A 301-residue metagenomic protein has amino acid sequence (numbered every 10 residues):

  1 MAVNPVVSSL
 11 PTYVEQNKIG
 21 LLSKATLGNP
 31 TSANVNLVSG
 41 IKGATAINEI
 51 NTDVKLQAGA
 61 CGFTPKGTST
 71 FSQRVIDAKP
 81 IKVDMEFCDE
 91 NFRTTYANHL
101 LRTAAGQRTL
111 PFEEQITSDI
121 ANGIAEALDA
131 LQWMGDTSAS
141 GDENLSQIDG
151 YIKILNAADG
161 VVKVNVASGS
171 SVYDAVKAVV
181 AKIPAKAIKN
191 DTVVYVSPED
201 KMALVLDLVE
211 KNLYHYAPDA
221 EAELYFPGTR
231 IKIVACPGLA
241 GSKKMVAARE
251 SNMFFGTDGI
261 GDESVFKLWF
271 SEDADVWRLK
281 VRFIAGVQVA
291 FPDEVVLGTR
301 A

Functional and structural regions predicted by a protein language model:
A2-L56, Q107, D149-A167, L206-A301: Sequence/fold signature of self-assembling virion shell proteins
V54-E114: Long, hydrophobic/aromatic-enriched structural stretches that serve as scaffold segments
D89, L155, P198-D200, F283: Short, flexible loop/turn elements at secondary-structure junctions
T95-Y96, D129, A203-L206: Short helix/loop capping segments that flank catalytic or ligand/cofactor-binding pockets
N98, Q132-S138, D191-S197, D219-A220: Short coil/turn segments at secondary-structure boundaries
N98-A178, L297-A301: Alpha-helical scaffold segments that mediate packing/assembly in large oligomeric complexes
A125, D129, P198, G241: Internal mixed-charge
V176-K211: Ordered core of a single globular domain
